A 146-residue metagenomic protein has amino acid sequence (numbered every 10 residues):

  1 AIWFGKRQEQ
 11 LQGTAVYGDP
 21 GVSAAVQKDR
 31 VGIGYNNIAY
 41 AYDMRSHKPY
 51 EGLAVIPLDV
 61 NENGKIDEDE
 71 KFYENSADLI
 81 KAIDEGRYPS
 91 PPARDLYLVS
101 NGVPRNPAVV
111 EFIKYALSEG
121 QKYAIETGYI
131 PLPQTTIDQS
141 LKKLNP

Functional and structural regions predicted by a protein language model:
A1-P146: Exported/periplasmic ABC-transporter solute-binding proteins
